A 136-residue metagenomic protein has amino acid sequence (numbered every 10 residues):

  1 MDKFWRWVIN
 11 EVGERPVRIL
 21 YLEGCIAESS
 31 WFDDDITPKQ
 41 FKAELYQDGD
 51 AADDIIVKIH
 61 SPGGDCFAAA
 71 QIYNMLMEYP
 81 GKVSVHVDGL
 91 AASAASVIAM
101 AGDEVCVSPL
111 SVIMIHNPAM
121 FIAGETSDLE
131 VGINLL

Functional and structural regions predicted by a protein language model:
M1-L136: Terminal-region recognition feature
